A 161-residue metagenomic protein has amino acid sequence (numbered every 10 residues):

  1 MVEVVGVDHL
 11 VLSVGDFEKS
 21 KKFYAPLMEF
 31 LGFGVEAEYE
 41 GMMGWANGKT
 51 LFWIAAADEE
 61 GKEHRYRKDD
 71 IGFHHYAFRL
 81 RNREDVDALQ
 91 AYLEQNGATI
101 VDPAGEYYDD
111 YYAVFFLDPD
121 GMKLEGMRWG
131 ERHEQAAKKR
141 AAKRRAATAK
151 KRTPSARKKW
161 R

Functional and structural regions predicted by a protein language model:
V2-E3, Q90-R161: Vicinal oxygen chelate
V7-G15, Y66-Y92, Y112-L117: Vicinal oxygen chelate
V11-W53: Core segments of cupin and vicinal oxygen chelate
G41, N82, D120: A generic "binding-loop/recognition-motif" signal
I54-A55, D120: Short, hinge-like loop/turn segments at secondary-structure boundaries
A56-E60, W129: Acetyl-CoA-dependent GNAT
E60-Y66: Short beta-strand/turn micro-motifs at beta-sheet edges
